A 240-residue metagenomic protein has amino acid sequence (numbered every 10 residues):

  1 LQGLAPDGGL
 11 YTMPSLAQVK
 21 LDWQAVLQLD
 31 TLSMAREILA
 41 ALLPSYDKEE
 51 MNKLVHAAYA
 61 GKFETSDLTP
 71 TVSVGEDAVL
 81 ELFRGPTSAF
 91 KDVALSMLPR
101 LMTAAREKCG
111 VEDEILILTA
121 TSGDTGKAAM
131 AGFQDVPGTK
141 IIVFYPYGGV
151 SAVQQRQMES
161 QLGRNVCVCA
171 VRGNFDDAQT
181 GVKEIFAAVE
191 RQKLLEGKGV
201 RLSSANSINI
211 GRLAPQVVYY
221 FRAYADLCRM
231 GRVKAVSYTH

Functional and structural regions predicted by a protein language model:
L1-D7: Charged, compositionally biased N-terminal leader segments and the immediate start of the first structured element
D7, G75-E76, E112-I115, V136-I141 (+3 more regions): Short coil/turn connectors at secondary-structure junctions
G9-A89, L162-K198: Small-residue-rich anion-binding loops in enzyme active sites
A78-Q134: Well-ordered mid-protein domain cores that form the structural environment of catalytic cofactors
L101-R106, Y224-G231: Structural motif corresponding to the C-terminal cap of alpha-helices
I115-R164: Glycine/threonine-rich beta-strand-loop-alpha-helix active-site module that forms ligand/phosphate-binding
Y145-R229: Small/polar-residue-rich loop-to-helix segments that shape phosphate-bearing ligand pockets
T239-H240: Conserved small/polar residues in nucleotide/adenosyl-binding loops
